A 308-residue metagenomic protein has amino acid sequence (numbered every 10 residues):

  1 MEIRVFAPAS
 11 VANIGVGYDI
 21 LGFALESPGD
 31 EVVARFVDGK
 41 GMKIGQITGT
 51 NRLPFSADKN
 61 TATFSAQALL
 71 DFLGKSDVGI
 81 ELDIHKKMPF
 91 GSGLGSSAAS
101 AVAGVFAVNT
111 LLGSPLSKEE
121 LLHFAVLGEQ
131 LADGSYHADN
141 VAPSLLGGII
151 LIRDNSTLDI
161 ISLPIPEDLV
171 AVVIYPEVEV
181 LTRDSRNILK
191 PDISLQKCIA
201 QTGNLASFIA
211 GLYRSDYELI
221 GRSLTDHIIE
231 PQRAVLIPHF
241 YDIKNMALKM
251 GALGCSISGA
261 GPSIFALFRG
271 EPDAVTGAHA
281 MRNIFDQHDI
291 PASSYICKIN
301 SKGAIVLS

Functional and structural regions predicted by a protein language model:
M1-S92, T110, S114-L116, G147 (+2 more regions): ATP-binding N-lobe of GHMP and related small-molecule kinases
I20-F23, Q130-S135, D139-A142, L158-P164 (+2 more regions): A generic local secondary-structure boundary/capping motif
A34-R35, S144-N155, A266-R269, L307-S308: Short beta-strand-to-turn element immediately C-terminal to the catalytic PLP-Schiff-base lysine in fold type I
K40-K43, T182, P272-H279: Short, conserved charged micro-motifs
N60-L70, L205, I243, A280-M281: Short, well-ordered amphipathic alpha-helical segments that serve as non-catalytic structural scaffolds within diverse
S76-T157: Gly/Ser-rich oxyanion-binding loop with an adjacent helix/lid that shapes the negatively charged ligand pocket
D168-N245, K249-M250: Acyltransferase
L212-S308: Glycine-rich, charge-dense phosphate/pyrophosphate-binding loop(s) and the adjacent flexible "lid"/catalytic subdomain
